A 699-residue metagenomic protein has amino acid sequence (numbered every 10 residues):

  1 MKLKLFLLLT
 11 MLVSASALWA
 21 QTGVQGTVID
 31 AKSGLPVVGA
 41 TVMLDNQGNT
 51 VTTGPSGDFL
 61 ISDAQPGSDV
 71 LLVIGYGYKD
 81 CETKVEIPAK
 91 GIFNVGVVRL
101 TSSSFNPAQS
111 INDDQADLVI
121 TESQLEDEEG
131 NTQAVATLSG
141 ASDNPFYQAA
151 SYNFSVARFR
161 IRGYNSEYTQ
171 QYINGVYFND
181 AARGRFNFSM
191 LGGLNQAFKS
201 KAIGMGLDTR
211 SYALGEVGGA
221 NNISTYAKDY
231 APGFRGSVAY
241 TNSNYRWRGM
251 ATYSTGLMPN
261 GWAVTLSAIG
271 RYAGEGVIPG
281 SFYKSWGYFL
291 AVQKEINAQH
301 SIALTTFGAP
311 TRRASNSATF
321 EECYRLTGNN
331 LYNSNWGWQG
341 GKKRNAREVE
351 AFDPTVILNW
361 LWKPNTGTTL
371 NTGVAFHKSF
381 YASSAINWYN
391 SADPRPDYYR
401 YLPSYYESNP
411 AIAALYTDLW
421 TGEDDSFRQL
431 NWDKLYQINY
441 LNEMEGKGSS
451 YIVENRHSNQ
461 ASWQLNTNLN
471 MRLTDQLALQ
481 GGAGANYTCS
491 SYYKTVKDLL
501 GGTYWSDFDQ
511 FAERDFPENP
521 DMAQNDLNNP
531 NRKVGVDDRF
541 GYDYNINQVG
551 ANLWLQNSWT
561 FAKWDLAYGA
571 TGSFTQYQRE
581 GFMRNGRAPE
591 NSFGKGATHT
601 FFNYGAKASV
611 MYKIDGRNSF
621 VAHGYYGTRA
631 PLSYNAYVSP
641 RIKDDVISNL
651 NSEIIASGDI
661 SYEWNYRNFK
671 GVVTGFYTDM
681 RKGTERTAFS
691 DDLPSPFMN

Functional and structural regions predicted by a protein language model:
G23, R235-A273, V277-N316, E348 (+2 more regions): Transmembrane beta-barrel wall of Gram-negative outer-membrane proteins
I29, S33, M43, I74-Y78 (+3 more regions): Short, acidic, small-residue-rich periplasmic hinge/interaction motif at the N-terminus of Gram-negative outer-membrane
Q47-D58: Short, acidic Ser/Thr/Gly-rich low-complexity loop/linker segments typical of extracellular and cell-surface proteins
L60, S139, Y147-A149, V176-L207 (+3 more regions): Short acidic/polar hinge/loop motifs at secondary-structure boundaries that mediate gating or recognition
A136-Y177: Extracytoplasmic beta-strand/coil segments of soluble accessory domains associated with Gram-negative outer-membrane
Q293, S301-N359, A382-E454, P517-V536: Acidic/polar loop-and-plug regions of large Gram-negative outer-membrane beta-barrel proteins
R312-A314, A318-C323, M522-K533, Q576-R587 (+4 more regions): Surface-exposed extracellular loop regions of Gram-negative outer-membrane beta-barrel proteins, predominantly
I452, A478-D615, P640-R641: Signature of Gram-negative outer-membrane beta-barrel scaffolds
